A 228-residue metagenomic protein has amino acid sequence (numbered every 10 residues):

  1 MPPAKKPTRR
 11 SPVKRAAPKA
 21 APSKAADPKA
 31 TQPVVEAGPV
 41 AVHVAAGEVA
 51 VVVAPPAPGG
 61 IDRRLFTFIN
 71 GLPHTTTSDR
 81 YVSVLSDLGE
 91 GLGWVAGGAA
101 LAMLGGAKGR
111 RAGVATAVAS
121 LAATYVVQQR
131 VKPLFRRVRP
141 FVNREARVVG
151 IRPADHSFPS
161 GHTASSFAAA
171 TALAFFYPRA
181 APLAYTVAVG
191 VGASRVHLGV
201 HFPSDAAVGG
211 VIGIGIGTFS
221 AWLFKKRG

Functional and structural regions predicted by a protein language model:
M1-G97, Q128-D155: N-terminal transmembrane-helix/juxtamembrane module of multi-pass inner/ER membrane proteins
L72-T75, G91, L121, Y125 (+2 more regions): Residues at alpha-helix boundaries and the short loops/turns that link adjacent helices
T77-S78, K108-A112, F141, P178-P182: Membrane-helix interface segments
R80, V84, G109-V114, G199 (+1 more regions): Hydrophobic, aromatic-rich alpha-helical transmembrane segments and their membrane-interface anchor motifs
A102-V126: Interfacial segments of alpha-helical transmembrane regions
M103, R144-G228: Membrane-embedded catalytic cores of phosphoryl/pyrophosphoryl-handling enzymes
V118-K132, P182-R195: Small-polar-interrupted transmembrane alpha-helices in polytopic inner-membrane proteins
